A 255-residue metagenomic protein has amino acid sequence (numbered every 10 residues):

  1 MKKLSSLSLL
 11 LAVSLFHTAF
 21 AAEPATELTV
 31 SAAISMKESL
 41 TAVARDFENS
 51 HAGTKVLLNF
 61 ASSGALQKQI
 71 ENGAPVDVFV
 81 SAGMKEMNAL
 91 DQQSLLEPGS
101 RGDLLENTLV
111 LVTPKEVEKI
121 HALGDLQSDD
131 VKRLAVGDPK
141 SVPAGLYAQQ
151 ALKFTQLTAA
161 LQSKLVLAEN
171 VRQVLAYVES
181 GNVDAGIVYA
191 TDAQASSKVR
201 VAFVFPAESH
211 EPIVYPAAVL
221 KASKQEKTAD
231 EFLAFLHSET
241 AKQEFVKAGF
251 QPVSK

Functional and structural regions predicted by a protein language model:
M1-L4: Positively charged n-region of N-terminal signal peptides that target proteins for export
S6-T18: Bacterial N-terminal signal peptides
A21-H51, K55-A74, S81-M84, N88-L105 (+1 more regions): Exported/periplasmic ABC-transporter solute-binding proteins
